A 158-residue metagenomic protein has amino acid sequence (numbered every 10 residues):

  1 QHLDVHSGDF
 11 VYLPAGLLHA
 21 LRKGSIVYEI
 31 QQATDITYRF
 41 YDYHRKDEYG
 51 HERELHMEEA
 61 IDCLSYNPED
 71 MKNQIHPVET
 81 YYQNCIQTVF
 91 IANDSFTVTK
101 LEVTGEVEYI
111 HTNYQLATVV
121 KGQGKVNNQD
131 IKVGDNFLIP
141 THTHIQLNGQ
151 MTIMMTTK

Functional and structural regions predicted by a protein language model:
Q1-H51: Contiguous mid-protein beta-loop-alpha structural module that forms a pocket-lining wall or clamp of enzyme active
H2-Y12, V126-I145: Short acidic-glycine-tyrosine-enriched beta hairpin
S7, A15, G24, S95-T97 (+3 more regions): A generic structural signal for well-ordered coil/turn residues at beta-strand boundaries that shape enzyme active-site
L17-T37, D130-K132, T141-K158: Ligand-binding loop in jelly-roll beta-barrel domains
G24, E102-N128: Glycine- and acidic-residue-biased ligand/ion/polar-headgroup-sensing regions
Y28, F96-T99, A117, I153-M154: A broad, low-specificity signal marking well-ordered, structured residues that form hydrophobic/aromatic
Y38-E106, H111: C-terminal amphipathic alpha-helical segment
L101, G122, G134, M151-I153: Hydrophobic, well-ordered secondary-structure elements that form the walls of internal hydrophobic environments
